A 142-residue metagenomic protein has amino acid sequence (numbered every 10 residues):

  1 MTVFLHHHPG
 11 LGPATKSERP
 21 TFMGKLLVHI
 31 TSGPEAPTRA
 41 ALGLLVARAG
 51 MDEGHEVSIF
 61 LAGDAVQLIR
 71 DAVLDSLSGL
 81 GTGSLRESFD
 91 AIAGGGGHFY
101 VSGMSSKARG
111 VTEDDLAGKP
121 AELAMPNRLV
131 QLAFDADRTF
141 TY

Functional and structural regions predicted by a protein language model:
F4-F22: Short, Lys/Arg-enriched N-terminal segments with co-localized hydrophobic residues within the first ~10-30 amino acids
L26-A41, V73: Short, glycine-rich nucleotide/cofactor-binding loops
A40-E53, I59: Histidine-anchored nucleotide/phosphate-binding helix
V57-A62, F99-G103: Short internal beta-strands
A65-G79: N-terminal beta-loop-helix "entrance" segment that forms/cooperates in small-molecule cofactor or anionic ligand
D75-L80, L116-P120: Short, flexible loop segments at the rims of nucleotide/cofactor-binding pockets, characterized by
S76-G103: A glycine-rich helix N-cap at a beta->alpha junction
R109-Q131, D135, F140: C-terminal structural segments of small proteins and small subunits
